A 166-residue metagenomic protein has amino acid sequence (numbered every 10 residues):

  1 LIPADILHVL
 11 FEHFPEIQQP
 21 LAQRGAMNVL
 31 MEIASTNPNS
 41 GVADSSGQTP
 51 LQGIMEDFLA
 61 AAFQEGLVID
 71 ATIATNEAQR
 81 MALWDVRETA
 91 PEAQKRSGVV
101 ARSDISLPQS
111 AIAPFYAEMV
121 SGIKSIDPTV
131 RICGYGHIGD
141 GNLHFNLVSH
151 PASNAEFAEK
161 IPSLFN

Functional and structural regions predicted by a protein language model:
L1-N166: Noncatalytic alpha-helical scaffold of FAD-dependent oxidoreductases
